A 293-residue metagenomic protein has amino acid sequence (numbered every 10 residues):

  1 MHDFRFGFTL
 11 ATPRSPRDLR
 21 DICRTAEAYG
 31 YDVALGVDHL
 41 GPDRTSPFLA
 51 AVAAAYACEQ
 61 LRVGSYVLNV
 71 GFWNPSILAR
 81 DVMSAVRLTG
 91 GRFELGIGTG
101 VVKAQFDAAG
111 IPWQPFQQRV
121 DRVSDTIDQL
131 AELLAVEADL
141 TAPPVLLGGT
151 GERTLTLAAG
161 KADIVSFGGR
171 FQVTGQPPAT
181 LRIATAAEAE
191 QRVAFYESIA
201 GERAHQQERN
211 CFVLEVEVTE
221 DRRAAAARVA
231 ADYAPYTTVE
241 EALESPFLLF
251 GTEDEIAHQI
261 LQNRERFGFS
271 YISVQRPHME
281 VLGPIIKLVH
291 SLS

Functional and structural regions predicted by a protein language model:
M1-S293: Active-site-adjacent structural elements that line small-molecule/cofactor binding pockets in enzymes
